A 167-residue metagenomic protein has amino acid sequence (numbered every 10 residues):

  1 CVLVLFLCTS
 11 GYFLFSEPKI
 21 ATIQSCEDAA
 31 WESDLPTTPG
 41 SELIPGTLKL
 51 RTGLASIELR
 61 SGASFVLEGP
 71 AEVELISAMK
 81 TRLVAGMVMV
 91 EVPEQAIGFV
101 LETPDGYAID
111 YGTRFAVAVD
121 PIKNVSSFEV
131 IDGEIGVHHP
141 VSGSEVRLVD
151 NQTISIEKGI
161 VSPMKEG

Functional and structural regions predicted by a protein language model:
V2-T47, R51-I154: Flexible, surface-exposed loop/linker segments and immediately adjacent secondary-structure boundaries
E157-G167: Pro/Ala/Gly-rich low-complexity, hydrophilic intrinsically disordered segments
